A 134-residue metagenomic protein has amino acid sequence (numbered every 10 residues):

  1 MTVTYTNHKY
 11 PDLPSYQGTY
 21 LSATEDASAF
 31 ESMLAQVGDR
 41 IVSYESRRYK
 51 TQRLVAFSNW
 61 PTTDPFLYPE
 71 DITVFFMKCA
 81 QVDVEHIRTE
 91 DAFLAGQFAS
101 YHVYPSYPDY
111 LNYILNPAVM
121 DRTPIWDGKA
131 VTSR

Functional and structural regions predicted by a protein language model:
M1-S28, Y49-P61: Active-site groove signature of glycoside hydrolases
M1-T4, D26-Q52, M77-A92: An active-site-proximal structural segment forming one wall of the substrate-binding cleft that immediately precedes
Q17-L21, A35-V42, A80, S100 (+2 more regions): Alpha-helical repeat scaffolds in large eukaryotic proteins
A23-D26, F30, L34, T123-K129: Residue-level preference for long, well-ordered alpha-helices that form the structural scaffold of enzyme catalytic
R48-F57, P65-R134: Glycoside hydrolase catalytic-domain groove-lining segments
